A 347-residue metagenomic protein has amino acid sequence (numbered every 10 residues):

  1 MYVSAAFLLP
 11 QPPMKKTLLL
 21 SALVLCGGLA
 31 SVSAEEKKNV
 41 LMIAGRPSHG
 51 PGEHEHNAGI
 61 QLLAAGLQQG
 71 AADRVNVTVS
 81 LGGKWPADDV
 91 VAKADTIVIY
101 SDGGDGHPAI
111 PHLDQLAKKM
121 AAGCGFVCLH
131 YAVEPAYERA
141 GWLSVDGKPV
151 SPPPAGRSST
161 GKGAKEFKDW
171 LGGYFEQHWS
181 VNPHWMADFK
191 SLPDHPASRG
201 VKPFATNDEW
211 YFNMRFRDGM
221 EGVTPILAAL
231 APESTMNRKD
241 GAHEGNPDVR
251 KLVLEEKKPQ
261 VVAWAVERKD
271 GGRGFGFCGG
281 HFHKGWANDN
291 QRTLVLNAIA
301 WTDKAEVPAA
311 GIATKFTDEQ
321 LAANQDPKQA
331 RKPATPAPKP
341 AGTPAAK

Functional and structural regions predicted by a protein language model:
Q11-T17: Positively charged n-region of N-terminal signal peptides that target proteins for export
P13, A30-A34: Sec/Tat signal peptide C-region and signal peptidase I cleavage site
T17-C26: Sec-dependent N-terminal signal peptides
E35-K37, L41-I43, S48-A136: Helical hinge/lid and interdomain linker segments adjacent to catalytic or ligand-binding clefts that mediate domain
E35-K38, A44, L62-A65, E233-T235 (+1 more regions): Extracellular ligand-binding/catalytic regions of CAZymes and related secreted enzymes and adhesion modules
G106-G200: A glycine-rich, often tryptophan-bearing local segment used as a flexible ligand/cofactor-contacting loop or short
K168, G173-D270: Catalytic beta-strand/loop cores that center a nucleophilic Ser/Cys/Thr and support acyl-enzyme chemistry
